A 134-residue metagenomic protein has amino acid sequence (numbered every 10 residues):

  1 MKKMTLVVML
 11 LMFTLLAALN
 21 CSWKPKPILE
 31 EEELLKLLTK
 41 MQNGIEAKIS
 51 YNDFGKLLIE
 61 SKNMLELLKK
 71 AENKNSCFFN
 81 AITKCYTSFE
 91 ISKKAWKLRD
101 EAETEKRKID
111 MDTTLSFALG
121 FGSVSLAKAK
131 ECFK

Functional and structural regions predicted by a protein language model:
M1-M4: Positively charged n-region of N-terminal signal peptides that target proteins for export
V8-A17: Bacterial N-terminal signal peptides
S22-W23: Bacterial signal peptide processing site
K26-C132: Alpha-helical segments in soluble extracytoplasmic regions
